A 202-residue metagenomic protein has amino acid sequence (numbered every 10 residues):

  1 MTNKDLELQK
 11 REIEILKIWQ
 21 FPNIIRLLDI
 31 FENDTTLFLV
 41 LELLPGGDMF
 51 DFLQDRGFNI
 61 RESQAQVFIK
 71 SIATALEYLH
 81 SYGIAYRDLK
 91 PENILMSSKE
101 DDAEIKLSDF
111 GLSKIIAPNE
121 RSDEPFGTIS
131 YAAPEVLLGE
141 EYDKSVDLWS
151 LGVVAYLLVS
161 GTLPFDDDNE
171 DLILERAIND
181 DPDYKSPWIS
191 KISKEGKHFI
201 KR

Functional and structural regions predicted by a protein language model:
M1-W19: Conserved N-lobe beta3->alphaC-helix segment of eukaryotic protein kinase catalytic domains
I30: Activation-segment/catalytic-loop signature of the eukaryotic protein kinase fold
D34-D48: Conserved short submotifs of the Hanks-type protein kinase catalytic core that shape the nucleotide-binding pocket
F68-I69: Activation segment signature within eukaryotic-like protein kinase domains
T74-I84: Protein kinase catalytic-loop region centered on the HRD/HxD motif
D147: Conserved catalytic-loop aspartate of Hanks-type protein kinases
